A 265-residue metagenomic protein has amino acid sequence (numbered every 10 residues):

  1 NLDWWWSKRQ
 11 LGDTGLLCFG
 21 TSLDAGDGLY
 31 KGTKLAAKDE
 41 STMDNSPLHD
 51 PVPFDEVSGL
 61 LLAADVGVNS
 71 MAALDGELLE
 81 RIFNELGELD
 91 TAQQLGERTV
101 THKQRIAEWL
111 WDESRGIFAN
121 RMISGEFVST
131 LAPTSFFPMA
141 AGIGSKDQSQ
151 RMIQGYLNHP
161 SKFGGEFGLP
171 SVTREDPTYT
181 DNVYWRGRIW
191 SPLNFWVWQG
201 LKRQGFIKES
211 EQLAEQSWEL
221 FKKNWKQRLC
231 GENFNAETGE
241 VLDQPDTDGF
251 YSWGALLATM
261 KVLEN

Functional and structural regions predicted by a protein language model:
N1-L2, E88, A92-L110, A214-S217: Short amphipathic alpha-helical coiled-coil/interface segments
N1-V66, D112, I153-P170, W218 (+1 more regions): Active-site acid/base region of carbohydrate-active enzymes
L2, A73, L79-E80, A92 (+3 more regions): Heptad-repeat amphipathic alpha-helical coiled-coil interaction surface used for oligomerization/assembly
W5, S58, G76, E80-F83 (+1 more regions): Non-transmembrane amphipathic alpha-helical segments
G12, L79-Q94, Q204-K208: Inter-helical turn/loop segments and adjacent helix faces that build the functional surface of alpha-helical bundle
N69, A73-G76, N194: TPR repeat positional signature
D112-S161, V183-N265: C-terminal capping/lid segments that line or modulate ligand- or cofactor-binding pockets
